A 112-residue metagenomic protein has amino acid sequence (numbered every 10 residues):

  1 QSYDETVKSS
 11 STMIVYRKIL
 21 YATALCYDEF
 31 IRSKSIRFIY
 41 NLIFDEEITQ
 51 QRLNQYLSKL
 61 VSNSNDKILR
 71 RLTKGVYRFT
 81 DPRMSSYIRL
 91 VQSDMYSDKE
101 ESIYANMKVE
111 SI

Functional and structural regions predicted by a protein language model:
Q1-I112: C-terminal leucine-rich, beta-strand-based interaction scaffolds used for sensing/assembly
